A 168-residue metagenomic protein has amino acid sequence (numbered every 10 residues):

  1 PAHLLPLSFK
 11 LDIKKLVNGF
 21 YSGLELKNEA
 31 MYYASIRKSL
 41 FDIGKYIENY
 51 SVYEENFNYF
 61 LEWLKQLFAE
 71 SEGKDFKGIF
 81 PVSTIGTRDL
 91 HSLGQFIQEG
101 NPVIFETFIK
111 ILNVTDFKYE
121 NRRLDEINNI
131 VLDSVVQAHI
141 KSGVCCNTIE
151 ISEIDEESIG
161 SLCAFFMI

Functional and structural regions predicted by a protein language model:
P1-E106, T115, I168: Active-site phosphate/pyrophosphate-binding segments
P1-N18, E126, I130-D133, Q137-I168: Short alpha-helices
Y21-Y32, V52-Y59, N121-I130, I149-I159: Phosphate-binding glycine-rich loops and adjacent basic patches that engage nucleotide phosphates, nucleic-acid
V82-D155: Helicase-primase coupling helices
